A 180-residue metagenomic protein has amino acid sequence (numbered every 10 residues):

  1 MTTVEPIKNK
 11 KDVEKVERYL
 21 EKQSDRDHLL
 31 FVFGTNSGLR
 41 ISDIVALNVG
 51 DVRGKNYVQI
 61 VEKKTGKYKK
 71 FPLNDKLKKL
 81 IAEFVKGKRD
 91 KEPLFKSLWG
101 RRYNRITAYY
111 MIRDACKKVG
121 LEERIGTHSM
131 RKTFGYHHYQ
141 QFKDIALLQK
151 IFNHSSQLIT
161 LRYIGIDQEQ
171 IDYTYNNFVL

Functional and structural regions predicted by a protein language model:
M1-L180: Conserved catalytic core of the tyrosine transesterase superfamily
